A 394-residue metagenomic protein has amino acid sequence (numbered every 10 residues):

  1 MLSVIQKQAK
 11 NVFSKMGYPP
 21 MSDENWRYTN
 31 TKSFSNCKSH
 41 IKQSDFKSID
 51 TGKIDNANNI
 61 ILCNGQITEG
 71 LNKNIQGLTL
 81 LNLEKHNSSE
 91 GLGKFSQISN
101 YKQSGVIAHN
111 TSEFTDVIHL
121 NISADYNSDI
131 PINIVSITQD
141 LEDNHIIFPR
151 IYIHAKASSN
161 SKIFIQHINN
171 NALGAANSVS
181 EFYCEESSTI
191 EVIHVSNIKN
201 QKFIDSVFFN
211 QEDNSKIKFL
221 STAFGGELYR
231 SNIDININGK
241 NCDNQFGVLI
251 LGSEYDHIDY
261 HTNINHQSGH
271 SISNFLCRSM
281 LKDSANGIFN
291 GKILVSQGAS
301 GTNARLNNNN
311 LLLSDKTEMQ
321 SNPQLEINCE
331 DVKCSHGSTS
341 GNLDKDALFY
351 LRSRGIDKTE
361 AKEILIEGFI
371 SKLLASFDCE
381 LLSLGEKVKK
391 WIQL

Functional and structural regions predicted by a protein language model:
M1-D116, N121, L276: N-terminal amphipathic, basic helical "cap/leader" segment at the start of enzyme domains
F13, C242, A361-K362: Small-residue helix-packing motif on alpha-helices
G17-E24, S128-D129, I272, T359: Short amphipathic alpha-helical segments with coiled-coil-like heptad repeat character
G17-P20, F369-C379: Short arginine-rich
N74, H86-I356, L374-L394: Conserved beta-strand/loop scaffold segments within soluble protein domains that form the structured core and edges
D344, E363-K372: Small/polar glycine-rich anion-binding or flexible loop at a beta-alpha turn
G355-E360, I364: Basic (Lys/Arg-enriched) interaction patch that binds polyanionic ligands
